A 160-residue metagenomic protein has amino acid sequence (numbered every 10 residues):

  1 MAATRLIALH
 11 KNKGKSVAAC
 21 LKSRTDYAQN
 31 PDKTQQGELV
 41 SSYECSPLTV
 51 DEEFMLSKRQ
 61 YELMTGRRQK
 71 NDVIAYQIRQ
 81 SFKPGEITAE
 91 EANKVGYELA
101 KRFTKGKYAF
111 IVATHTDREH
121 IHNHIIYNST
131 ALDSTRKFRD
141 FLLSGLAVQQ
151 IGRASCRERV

Functional and structural regions predicted by a protein language model:
M1-R157: N-terminal nicking endonuclease/strand-transfer module with a His-rich metal-binding environment and a catalytic Tyr
